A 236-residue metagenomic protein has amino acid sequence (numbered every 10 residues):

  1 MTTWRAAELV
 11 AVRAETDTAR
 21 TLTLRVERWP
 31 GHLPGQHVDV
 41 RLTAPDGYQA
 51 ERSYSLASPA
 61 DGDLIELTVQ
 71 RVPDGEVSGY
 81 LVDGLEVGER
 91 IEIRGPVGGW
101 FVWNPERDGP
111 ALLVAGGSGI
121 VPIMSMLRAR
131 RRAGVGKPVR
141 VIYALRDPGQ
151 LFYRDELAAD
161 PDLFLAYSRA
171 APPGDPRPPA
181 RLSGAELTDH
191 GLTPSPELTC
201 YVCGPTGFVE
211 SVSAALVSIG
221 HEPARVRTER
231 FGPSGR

Functional and structural regions predicted by a protein language model:
T2-E89, L145-D147, Y167-A170: Ferredoxin-reductase
P73-R236: FNR/FR-type flavoprotein reductase catalytic core
